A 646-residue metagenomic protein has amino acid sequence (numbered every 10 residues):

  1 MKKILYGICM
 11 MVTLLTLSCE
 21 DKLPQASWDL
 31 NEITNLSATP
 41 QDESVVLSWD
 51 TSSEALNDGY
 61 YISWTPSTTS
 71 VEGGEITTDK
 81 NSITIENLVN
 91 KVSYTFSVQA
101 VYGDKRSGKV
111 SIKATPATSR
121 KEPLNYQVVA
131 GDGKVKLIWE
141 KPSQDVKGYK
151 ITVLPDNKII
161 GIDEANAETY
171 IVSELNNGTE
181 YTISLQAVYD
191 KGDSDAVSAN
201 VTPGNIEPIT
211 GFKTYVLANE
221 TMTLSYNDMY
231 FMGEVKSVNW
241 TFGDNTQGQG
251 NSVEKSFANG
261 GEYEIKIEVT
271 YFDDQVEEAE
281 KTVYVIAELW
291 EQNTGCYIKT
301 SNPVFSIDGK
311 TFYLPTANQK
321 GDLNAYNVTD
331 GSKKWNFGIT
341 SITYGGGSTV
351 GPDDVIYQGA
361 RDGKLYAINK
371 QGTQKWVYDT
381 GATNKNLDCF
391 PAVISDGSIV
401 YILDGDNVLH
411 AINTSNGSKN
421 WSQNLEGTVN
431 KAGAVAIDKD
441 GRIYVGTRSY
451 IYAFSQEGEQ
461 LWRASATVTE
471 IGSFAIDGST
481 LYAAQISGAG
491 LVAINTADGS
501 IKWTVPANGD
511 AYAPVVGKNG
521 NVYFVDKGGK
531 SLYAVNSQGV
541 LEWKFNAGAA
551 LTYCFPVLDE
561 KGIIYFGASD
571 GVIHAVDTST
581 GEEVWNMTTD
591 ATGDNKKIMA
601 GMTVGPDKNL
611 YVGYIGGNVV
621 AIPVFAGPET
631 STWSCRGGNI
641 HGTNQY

Functional and structural regions predicted by a protein language model:
L15-S18: C-terminal motif of bacterial Sec signal peptides marking the signal peptidase cleavage site
E20-E54, N90, K105-Q144, N177 (+1 more regions): Pro/Thr/Ser/Gly-rich low-complexity, intrinsically disordered linker/stalk tracts
A38, I62, G73-D79, T84 (+11 more regions): Secretory-pathway ectodomains
T51-E75, D79, K141-A167: Extracellular low-complexity, O-glycosylation-prone stalks/linkers
T65-S67, T84-E86, L154-D156, V172-S173 (+2 more regions): Short acidic/polar micro-motifs centered on Gly/Asp/Asn
I85-K105, V172-G192, Y271: Beta-strand-rich modules
N90, N177, A218, N259-G260: Surface-exposed loops/turns
G103-K109, Y189-A196, T246-Q247, F272-E278: Short, exposed coil/turn segments at beta-strand boundaries within extracellular/luminal domains
